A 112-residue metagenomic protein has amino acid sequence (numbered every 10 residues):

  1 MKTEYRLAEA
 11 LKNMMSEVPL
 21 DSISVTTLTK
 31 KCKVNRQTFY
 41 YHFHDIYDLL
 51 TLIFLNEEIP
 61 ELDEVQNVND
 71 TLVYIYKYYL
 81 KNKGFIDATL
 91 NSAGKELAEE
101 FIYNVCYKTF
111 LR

Functional and structural regions predicted by a protein language model:
M1-V18, T27: Basic, helix-initiating cap at the start of DNA-binding domains
L7, L11, F43, L50 (+1 more regions): DNA major-groove recognition helix of helix-turn-helix
L7, T26-K31, F39, Y79: Append "Primarily bacterial transcriptional regulators
S16, I23, I53-I75, I86-D87: Amphipathic alpha-helical linker/stalk segments
S16-L20, K33-L50: HTH DNA-binding helix-turn interface
V25, R36, P60, L80-K83 (+1 more regions): Phosphate-binding site recognition
I53-E57, N82, I86, V105-R112: A short secondary-structure junction motif
D70, Y74-K77, K95-R112: Amphipathic alpha-helical packing segments from all-alpha helical-bundle domains
